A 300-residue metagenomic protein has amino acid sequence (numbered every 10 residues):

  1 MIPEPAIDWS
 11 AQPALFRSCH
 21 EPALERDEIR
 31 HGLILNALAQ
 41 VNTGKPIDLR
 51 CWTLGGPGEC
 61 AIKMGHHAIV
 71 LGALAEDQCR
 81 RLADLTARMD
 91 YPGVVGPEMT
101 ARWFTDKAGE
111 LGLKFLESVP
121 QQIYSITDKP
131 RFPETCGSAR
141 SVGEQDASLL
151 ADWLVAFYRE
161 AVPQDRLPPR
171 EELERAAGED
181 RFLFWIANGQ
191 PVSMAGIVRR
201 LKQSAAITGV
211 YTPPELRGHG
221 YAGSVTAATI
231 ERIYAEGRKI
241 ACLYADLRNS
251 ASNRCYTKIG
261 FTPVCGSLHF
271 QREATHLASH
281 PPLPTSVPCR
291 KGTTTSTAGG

Functional and structural regions predicted by a protein language model:
M1-G32, K129-Q164, H280-G300: Short amphipathic alpha-helix that is part of the acyltransferase structural core
I2-A11, P22-E28, L35-G93, V192-A205: Conserved donor-binding loop and adjoining core beta-sheet/short helix segment in diverse acyl/aminoacyl transferases
G55-G58, M64-C136, F270: Acyl-donor-binding surface of acyltransferase catalytic domains
E76-L85, G209-T212, G218-A235, N253-K258: Conserved acetyl-CoA-binding loop-helix of GNAT-fold acetyltransferases
M89-E98, I233-A245: Conserved GNAT acetyl-CoA-binding A-motif
V95-A101, L243-N253, F270-H276: Conserved beta-strand-loop-alpha-helix junction that forms the acyl-donor binding cleft
M99-L116, G223, L247-C265: Conserved active-site alpha-helix within GNAT-family acetyltransferase domains
R166-L167, E171-V210: A conserved beta-strand-loop-helix scaffold within acyl/acetyltransferase catalytic domains
